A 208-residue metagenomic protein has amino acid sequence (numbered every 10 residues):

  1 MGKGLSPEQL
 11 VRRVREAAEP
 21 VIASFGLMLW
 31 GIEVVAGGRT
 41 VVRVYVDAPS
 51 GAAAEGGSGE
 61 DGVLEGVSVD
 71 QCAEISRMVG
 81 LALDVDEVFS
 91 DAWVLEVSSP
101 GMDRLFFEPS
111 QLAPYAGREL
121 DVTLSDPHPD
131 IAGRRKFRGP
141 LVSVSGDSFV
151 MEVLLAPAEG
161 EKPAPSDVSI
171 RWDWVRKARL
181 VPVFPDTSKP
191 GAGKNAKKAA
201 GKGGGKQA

Functional and structural regions predicted by a protein language model:
M1-A208: Short Lys/Arg-rich amphipathic alpha-helical segments
